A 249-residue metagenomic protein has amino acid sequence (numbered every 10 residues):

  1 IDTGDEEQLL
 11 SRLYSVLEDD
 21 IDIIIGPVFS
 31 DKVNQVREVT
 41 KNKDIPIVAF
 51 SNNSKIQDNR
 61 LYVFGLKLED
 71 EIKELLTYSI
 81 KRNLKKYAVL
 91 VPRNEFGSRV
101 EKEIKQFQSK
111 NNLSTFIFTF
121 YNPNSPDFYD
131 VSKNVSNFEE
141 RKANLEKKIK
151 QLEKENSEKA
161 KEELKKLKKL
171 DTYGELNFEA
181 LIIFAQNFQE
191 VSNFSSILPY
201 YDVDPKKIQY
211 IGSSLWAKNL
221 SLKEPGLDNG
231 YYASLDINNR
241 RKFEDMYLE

Functional and structural regions predicted by a protein language model:
I1-G4, Q57-Y62, S109-N134, F138-E155: Short beta-strand elements in bilobed, periplasmic/extracellular small-molecule ligand-binding domains
I1-S15, E71-E74, N124-S136, K159-L167: Structural motif
T3-E7, F29-V33, N52-I56, D70 (+5 more regions): Solvent-exposed loop/turn segments at secondary-structure junctions within structured extracellular/periplasmic domains
E7-S15, N34, E38, K73-T77 (+10 more regions): Solvent-exposed, polar/charged alpha-helical surfaces in well-ordered, non-transmembrane soluble domains, broadly
V16-I23, L176-E179: Short acidic/histidine-rich motifs immediately flanking catalytic phosphotransfer sites in two-component signaling
D22-F120: Extracytoplasmic ligand/sensor domains, especially the bilobed periplasmic-binding protein
V131, S136-K150, E158-K161, L176-A180 (+1 more regions): Extracellular/periplasmic periplasmic-binding protein-like sensory domains
Y173: Glycine-rich, aromatic-lined ligand/substrate-binding cores of catalytic and carbohydrate-binding domains
